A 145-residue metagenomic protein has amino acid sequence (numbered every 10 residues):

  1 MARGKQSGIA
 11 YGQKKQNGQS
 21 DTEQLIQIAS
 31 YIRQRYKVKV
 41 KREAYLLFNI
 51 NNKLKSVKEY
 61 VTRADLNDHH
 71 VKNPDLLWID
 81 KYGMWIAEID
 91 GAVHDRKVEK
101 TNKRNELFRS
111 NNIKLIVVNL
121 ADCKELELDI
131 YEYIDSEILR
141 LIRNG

Functional and structural regions predicted by a protein language model:
M1-G145: Nucleic-acid endo/exonuclease domains
